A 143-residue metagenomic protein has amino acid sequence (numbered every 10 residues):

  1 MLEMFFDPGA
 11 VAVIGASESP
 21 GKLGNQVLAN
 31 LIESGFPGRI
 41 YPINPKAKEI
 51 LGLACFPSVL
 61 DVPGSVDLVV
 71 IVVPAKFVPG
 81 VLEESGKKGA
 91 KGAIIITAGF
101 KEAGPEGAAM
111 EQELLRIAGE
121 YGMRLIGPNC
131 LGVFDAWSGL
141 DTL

Functional and structural regions predicted by a protein language model:
M1-L143: Catalytic-core regions of core metabolic enzymes, especially those transforming organic acids/acyl-group intermediates
